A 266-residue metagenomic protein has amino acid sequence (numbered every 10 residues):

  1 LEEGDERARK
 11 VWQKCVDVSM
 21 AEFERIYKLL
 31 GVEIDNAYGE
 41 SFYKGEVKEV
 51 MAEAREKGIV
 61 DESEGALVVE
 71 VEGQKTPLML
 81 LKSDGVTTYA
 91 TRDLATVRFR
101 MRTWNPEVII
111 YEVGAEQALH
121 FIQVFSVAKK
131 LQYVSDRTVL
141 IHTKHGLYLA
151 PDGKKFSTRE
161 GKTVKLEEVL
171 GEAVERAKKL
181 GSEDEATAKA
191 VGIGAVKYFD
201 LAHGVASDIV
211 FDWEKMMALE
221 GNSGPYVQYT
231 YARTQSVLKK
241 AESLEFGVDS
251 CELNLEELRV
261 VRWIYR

Functional and structural regions predicted by a protein language model:
L1-R266: Non-catalytic interaction-recognition regions
